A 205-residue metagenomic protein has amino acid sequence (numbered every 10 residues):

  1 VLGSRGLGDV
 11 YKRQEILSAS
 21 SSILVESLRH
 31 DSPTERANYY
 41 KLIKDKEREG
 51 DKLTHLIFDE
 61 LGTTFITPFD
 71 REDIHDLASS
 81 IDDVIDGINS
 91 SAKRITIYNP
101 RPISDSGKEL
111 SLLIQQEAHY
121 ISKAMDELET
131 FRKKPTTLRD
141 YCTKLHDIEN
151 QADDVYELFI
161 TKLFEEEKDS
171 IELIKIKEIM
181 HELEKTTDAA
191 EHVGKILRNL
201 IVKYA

Functional and structural regions predicted by a protein language model:
V1-L7, Y11: Single conserved hydrophobic/aromatic residue that forms the stacking wall/gate of nucleotide- or nucleobase-binding
Q14-L28, E47, T54, I81-I95 (+4 more regions): A structural signal for well-ordered alpha-helices, especially hydrophobic packing surfaces of coiled-coils
S21-S32, I57, L61-P68, S91-P102 (+4 more regions): Secondary-structure edge/capping motif, primarily at the C-terminal ends of alpha-helices and the immediately following
A37-K44, R71-H75, D105-K108, R139-T143 (+1 more regions): Short, charged, amphipathic alpha-helical segments
A37-K46, L56-D86: Hydrophobic/aromatic-rich structural module bridging two neighboring secondary-structure elements via a short loop
I95-L113, T137-Q151: Regulatory linker/N-terminal fringe of the SNARE motif in t-SNAREs
K133-A205: Long amphipathic all-alpha helical oligomerization modules
